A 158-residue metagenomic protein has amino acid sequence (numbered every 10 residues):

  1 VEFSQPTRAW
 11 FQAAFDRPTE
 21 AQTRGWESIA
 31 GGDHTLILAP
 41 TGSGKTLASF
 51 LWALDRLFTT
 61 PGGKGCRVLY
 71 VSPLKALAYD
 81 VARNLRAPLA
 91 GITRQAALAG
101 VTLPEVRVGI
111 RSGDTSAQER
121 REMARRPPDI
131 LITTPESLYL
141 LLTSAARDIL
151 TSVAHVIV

Functional and structural regions predicted by a protein language model:
V1-A9: Conserved ASCE P-loop NTPase core motifs with emphasis on AAA+ ATPases
R8, A14-V158: Conserved P-loop/Walker A NTP-binding site and adjacent catalytic elements of P-loop NTPases
